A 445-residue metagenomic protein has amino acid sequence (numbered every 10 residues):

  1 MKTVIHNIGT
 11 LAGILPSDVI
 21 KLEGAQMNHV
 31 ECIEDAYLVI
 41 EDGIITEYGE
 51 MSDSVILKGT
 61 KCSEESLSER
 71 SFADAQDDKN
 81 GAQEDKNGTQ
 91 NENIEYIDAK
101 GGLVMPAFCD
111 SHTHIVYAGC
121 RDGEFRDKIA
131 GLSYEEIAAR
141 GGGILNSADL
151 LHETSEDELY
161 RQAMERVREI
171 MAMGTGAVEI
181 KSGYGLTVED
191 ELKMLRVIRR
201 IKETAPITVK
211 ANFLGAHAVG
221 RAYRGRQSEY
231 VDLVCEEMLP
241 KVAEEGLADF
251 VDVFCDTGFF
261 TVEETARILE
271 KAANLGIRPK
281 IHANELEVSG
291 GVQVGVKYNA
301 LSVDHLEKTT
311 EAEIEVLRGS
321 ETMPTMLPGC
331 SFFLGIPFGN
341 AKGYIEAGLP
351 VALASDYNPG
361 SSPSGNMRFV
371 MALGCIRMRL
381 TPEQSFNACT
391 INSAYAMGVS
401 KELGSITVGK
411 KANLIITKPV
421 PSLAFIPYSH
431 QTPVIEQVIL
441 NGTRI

Functional and structural regions predicted by a protein language model:
M1-I56: N-terminal metal-binding scaffold of metallo-dependent hydrolase/deaminase domains
V4, I94-D98, V438: Conserved beta-strand scaffold positions in the cores of enzyme catalytic domains, especially in NTP/NDP-utilizing
I8, L38, G43, G101 (+14 more regions): Divalent metal-coordination and catalytic microenvironments
E31-E34, N91, Q431-P433: Short, small/polar residue-rich loop motifs at catalytic or cofactor-binding pockets
K61-Q83, G88-Q90: A cross-taxon signal for low-complexity, glycine/charged-rich
Y96-Q162: Metal-associated gating/positioning segment near the N- to mid-region
G142-M164, R168-E169, G176-S289: Metal-coordinating catalytic core of metallo-dependent amide/deamination hydrolases
R278, V288-S405, T417-P419, A424 (+2 more regions): Active-site-adjacent C-terminal substructures of enzyme catalytic domains
